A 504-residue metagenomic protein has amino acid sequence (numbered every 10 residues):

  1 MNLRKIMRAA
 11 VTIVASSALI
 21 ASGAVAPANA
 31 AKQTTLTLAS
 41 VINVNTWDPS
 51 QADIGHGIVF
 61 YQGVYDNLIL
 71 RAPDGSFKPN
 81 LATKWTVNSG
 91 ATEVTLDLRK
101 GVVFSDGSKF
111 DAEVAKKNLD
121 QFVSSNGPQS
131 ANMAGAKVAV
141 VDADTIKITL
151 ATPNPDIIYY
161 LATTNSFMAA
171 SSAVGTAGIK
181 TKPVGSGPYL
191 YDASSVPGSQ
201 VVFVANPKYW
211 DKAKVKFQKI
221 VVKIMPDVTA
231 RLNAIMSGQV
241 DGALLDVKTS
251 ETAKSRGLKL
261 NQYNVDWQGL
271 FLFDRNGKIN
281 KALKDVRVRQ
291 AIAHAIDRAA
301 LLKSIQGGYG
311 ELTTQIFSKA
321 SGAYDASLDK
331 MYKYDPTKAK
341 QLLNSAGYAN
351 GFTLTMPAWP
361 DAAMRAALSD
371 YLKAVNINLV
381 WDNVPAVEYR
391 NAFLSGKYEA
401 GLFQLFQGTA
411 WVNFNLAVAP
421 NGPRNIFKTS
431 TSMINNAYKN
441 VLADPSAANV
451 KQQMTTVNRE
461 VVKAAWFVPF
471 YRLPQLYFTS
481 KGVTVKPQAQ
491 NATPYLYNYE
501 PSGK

Functional and structural regions predicted by a protein language model:
T34, A205, I296-A323, P360-S369 (+1 more regions): Detector for C-terminal structural segments
T37, D111-N118, A143-T149, G187-P188 (+4 more regions): Alpha-helical secondary-structure segments
A39-S89, V184: N-terminal lobe/hinge region of extracytoplasmic solute-binding protein
S76, A162-V215, K219, T337 (+1 more regions): Gly/Pro-rich hinge or "lid" segments in bacterial periplasmic/extracellular proteins
T83-N126, V141, K147, A282-L283: Aromatic- and charge-enriched surface segment that lines or borders ligand/interaction sites
G90, D97, S130-S172: Surface-exposed binding/hinge segments that line and control ligand-binding clefts or catalytic entry sites
K208-A253, N378-V380: Ligand-site clamp/hinge motif
I279, E311-S345, A363: Structural transition elements
